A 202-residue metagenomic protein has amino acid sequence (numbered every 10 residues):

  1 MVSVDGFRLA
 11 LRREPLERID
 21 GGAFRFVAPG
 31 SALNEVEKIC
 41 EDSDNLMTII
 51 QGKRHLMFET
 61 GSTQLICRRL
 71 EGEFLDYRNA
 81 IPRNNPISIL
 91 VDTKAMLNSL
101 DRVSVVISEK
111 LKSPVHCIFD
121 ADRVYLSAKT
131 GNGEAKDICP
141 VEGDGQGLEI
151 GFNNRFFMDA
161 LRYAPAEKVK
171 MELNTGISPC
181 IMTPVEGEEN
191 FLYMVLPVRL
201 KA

Functional and structural regions predicted by a protein language model:
M1-R13, I19-L70, N85-A202: DNA polymerase processivity clamps
A80-R83: Short hinge/gating elements
